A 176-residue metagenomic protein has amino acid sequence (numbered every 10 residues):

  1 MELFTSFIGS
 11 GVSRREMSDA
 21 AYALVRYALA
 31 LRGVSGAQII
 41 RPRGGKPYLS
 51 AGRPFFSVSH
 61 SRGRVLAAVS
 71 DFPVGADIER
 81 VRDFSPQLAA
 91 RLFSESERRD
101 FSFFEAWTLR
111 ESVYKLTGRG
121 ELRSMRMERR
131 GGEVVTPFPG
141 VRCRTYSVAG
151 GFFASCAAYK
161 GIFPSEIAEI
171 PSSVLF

Functional and structural regions predicted by a protein language model:
M1-F176: Core catalytic alpha/beta fold that binds nucleotide/phospho-ligands
